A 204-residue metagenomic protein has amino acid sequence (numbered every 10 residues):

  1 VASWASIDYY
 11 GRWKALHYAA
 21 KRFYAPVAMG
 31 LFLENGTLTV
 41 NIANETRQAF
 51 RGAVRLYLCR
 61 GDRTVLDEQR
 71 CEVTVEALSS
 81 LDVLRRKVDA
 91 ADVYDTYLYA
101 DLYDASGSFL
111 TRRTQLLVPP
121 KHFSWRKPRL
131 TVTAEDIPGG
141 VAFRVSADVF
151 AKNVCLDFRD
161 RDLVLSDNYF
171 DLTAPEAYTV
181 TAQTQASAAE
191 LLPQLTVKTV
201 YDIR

Functional and structural regions predicted by a protein language model:
V1-S146, A151-D167, L172-A182: Carbohydrate-binding surfaces of carbohydrate-active enzymes
D92-D104, Q185-I203: Short, surface-exposed ligand- or partner-binding patches at beta-edge/loop junctions that are enriched in aromatics
